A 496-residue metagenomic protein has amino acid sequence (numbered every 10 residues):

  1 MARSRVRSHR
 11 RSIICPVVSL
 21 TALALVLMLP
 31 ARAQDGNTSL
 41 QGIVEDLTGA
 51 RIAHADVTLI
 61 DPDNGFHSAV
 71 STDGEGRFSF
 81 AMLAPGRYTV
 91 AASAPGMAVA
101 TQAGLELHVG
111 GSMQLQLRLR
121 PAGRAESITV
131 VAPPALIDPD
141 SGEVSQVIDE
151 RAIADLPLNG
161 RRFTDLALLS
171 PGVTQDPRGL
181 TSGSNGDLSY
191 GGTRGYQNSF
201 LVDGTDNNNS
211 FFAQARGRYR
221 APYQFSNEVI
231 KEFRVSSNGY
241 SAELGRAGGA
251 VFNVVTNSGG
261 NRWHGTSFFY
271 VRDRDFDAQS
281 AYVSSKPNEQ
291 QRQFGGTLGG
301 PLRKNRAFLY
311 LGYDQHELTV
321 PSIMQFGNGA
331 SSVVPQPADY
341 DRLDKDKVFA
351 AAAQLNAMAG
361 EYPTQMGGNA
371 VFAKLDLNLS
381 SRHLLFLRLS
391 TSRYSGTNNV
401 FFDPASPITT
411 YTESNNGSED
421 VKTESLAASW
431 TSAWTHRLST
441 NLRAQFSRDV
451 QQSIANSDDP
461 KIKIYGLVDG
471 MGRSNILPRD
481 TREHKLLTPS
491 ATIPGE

Functional and structural regions predicted by a protein language model:
R3, L23-D149: Periplasm-facing N-terminal accessory domains of Gram-negative outer-membrane beta-barrel systems
L47, R120, G191-T193, V255-N257 (+5 more regions): Structural signature of outer-membrane beta-barrel channels/translocons
F78, L188, A250, G296 (+3 more regions): Membrane-embedded beta-strands of outer-membrane beta-barrel proteins, especially the hydrophobic/small aromatic
M82, L180-S182, N227, L244-R246 (+5 more regions): Short sequence motifs at beta-strands and strand-loop junctions characteristic of Gram-negative outer-membrane
M97-S258, D273, D277-Q279, V283 (+3 more regions): Periplasmic N-terminal accessory/gating domains of Gram-negative outer-membrane beta-barrel systems
G239, F269-D275, S284, Q315-T319 (+3 more regions): Transmembrane beta-strands of outer-membrane beta-barrel pores
H264, P287-S395, S418-A444: Transmembrane beta-barrel wall of Gram-negative outer-membrane proteins
T364-G367, N378-E496: Replace "related TpsB outer-membrane translocases also match" with "some related outer-membrane beta-barrels such as
